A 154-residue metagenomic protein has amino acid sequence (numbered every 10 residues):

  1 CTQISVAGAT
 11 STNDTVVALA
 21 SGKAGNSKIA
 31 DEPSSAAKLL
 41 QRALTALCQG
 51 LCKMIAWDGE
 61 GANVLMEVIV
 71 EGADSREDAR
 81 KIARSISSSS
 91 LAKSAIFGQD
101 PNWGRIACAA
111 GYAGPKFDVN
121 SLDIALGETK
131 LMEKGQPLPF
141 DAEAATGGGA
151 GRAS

Functional and structural regions predicted by a protein language model:
C1-S154: A structural signal for small-residue-enriched, beta-sheet-centric alpha/beta enzyme cores and oligomeric scaffold folds
